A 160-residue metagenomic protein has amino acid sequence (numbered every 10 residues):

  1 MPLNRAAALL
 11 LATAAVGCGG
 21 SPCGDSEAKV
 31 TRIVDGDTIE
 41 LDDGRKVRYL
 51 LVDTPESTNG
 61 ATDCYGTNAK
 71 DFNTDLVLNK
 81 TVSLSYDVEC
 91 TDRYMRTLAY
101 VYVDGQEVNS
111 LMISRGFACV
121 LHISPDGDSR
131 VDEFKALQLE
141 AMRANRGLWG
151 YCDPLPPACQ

Functional and structural regions predicted by a protein language model:
M1-V16: Sec-dependent bacterial lipoprotein signal peptides
V16-Q160: Small beta-barrel nucleic-acid-binding modules, primarily SNase/OB-fold domains and secondarily Tudor-like barrels
